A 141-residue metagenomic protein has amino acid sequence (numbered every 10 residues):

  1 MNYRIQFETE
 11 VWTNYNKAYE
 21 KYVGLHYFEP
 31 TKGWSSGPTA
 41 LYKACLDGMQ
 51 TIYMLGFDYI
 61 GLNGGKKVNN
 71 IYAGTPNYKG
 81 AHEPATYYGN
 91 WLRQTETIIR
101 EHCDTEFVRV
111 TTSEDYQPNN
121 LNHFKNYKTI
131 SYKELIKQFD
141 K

Functional and structural regions predicted by a protein language model:
M1-K141: Metal-ion/cofactor- or nucleotide/acyl-coenzyme-handling active-site neighborhoods
